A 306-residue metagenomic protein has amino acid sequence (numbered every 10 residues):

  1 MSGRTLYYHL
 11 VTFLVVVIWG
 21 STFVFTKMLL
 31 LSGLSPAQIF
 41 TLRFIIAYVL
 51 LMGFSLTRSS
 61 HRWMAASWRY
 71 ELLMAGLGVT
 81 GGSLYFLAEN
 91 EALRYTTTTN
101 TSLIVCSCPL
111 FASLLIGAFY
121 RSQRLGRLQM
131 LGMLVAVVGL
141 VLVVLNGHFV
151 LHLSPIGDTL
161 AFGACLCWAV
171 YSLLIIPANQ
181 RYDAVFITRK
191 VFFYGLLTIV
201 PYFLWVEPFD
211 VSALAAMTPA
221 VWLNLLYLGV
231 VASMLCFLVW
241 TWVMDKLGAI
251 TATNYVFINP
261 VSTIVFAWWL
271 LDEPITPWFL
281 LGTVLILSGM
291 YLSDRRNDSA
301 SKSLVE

Functional and structural regions predicted by a protein language model:
M1-L42, V79, L151-Q180, T198-P201 (+2 more regions): Glycine-/small-residue-enriched transmembrane alpha-helix faces in small-molecule transporters and effluxers
R4-H9, G33-T41, M64-E71, L145-V170 (+2 more regions): Juxtamembrane helix-entry segments on the extracytoplasmic side of multipass membrane proteins
V15, I39-L42, G82, F86 (+3 more regions): Helix-helix packing/entry segments at the starts of transmembrane helices
V17, T22, I46-L50, I104-F119 (+5 more regions): Alpha-helical transmembrane segments of compact multi-pass small-molecule transporters, enriched in specific families
T22-F23, M52-V105, L142, G229-L247: Specific transmembrane alpha-helical segments of multi-pass solute transporters/efflux pumps, especially DMT/EamA
L29, I39, R43, A92 (+7 more regions): Hydrophobic/aromatic residues within transmembrane alpha-helices of multi-pass small-molecule transporters
L31-L84, P109-L115, C167-L174, T188-F209 (+2 more regions): Transmembrane alpha-helices of multi-pass small-molecule transport proteins
L51, S55, P109, L115 (+4 more regions): Hydrophobic transmembrane alpha-helices of multi-pass small-molecule transport proteins
